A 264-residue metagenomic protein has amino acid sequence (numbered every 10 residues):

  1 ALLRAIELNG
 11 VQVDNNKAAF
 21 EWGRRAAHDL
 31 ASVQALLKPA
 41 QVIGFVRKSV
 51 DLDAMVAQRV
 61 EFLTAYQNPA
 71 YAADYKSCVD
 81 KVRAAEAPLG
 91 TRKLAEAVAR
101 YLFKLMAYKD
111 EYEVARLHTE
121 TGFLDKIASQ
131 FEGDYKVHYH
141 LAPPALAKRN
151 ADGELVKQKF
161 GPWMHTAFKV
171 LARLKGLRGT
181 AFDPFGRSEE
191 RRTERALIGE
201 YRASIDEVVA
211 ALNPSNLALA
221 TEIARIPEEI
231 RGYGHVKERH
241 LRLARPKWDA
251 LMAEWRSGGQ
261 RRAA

Functional and structural regions predicted by a protein language model:
L2-A264: Active-site loops and adjacent core secondary-structure elements that bind or stabilize anionic groups
